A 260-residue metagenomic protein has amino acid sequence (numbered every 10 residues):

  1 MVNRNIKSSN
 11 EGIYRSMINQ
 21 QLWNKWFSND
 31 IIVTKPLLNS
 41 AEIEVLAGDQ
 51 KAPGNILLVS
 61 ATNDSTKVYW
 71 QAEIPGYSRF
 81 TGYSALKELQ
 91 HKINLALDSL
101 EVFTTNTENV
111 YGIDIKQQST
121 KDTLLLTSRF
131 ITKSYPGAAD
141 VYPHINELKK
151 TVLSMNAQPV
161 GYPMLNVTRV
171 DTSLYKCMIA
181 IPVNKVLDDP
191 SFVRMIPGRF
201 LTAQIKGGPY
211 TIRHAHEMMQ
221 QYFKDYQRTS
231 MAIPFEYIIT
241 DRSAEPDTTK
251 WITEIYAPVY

Functional and structural regions predicted by a protein language model:
N5, N10, Y14-M17, I31 (+1 more regions): A solvent-exposed interaction/effector surface
I18-W23: Short, solvent-exposed secondary-structure junction/capping segments
N24-N29: A short gly/proline-enriched turn/hairpin at secondary-structure junctions
